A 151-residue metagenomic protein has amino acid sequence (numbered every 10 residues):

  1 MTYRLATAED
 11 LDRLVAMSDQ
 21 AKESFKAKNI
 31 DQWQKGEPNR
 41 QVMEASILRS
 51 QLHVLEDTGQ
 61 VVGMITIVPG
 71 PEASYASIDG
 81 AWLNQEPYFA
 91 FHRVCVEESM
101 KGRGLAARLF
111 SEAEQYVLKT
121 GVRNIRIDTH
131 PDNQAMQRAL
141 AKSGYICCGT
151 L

Functional and structural regions predicted by a protein language model:
T2-A16: A short beta-loop-alpha structural element at the N-terminal edge of CoA-dependent acyl/N-acetyltransferase catalytic
A6, V94-V96, T129: Hydrophobic adenine-recognition pocket in adenosine-nucleotide-binding enzymes
K22-V42: Conserved GNAT-fold acetyl-CoA-binding loop/helix
Q51-I67: Conserved beta-hairpin
T66-C95, K101: Conserved acyl-donor/pantetheine-binding loop and adjacent beta-alpha core of acyl/acetyltransferases and related
V96, G102-Q115, R138-K142: Conserved acetyl-CoA-binding loop-helix of GNAT-fold acetyltransferases
A107, K119, P131-G149: Conserved active-site alpha-helix within GNAT-family acetyltransferase domains
F110, V117-T129: Conserved GNAT acetyl-CoA-binding A-motif
